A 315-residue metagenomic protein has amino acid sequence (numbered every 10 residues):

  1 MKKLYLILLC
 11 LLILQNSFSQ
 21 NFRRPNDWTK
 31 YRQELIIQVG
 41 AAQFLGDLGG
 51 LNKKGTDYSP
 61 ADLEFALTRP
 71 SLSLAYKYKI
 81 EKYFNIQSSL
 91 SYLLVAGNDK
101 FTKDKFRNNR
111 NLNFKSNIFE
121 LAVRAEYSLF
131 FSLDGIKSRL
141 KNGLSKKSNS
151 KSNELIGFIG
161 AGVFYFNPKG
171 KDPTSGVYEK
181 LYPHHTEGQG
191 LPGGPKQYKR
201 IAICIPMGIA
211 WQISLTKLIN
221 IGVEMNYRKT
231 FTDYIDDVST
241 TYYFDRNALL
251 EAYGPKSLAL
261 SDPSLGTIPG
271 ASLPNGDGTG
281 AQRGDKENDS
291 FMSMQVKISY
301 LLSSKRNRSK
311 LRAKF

Functional and structural regions predicted by a protein language model:
F18-I36, L133-K151, G280-E287, K305-F315: Outer-membrane beta-barrel biogenesis signature
F22-R23, T56-D62, F106-F114, K141-K146 (+2 more regions): Extracellular loop and loop/strand-boundary signature of outer-membrane beta-barrel proteins
Y31, A66-P70, N117-L121, K151-N153 (+2 more regions): Residues that define the transmembrane beta-barrel architecture of outer-membrane proteins
I37-A41, L74-Y78, V123-L129, I159-V163 (+3 more regions): Residues on the lipid-exposed face of transmembrane beta-strands in outer-membrane beta-barrel proteins
A41-S71, A75: Surface-exposed strand-loop-strand hairpins of Gram-negative outer-membrane beta-barrel proteins
L45-G46, Y83-I86, S132-D134, L218-I221 (+1 more regions): Repeated loop/turn-to-beta-strand initiation elements of outer-membrane beta-barrel proteins
Y83-E179: Gram-negative (and chloroplast) outer-membrane scaffold detector with strong preference for beta-barrel transmembrane
T216-F315: Predominantly the C-terminal beta-signal and adjacent terminal strand-loop region of outer-membrane beta-barrel
